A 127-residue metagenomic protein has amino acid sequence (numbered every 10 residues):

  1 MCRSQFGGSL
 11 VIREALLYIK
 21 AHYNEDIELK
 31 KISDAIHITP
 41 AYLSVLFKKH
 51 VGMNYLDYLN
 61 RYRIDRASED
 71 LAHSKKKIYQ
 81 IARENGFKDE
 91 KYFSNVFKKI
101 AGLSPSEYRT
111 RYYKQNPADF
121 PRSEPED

Functional and structural regions predicted by a protein language model:
M1-E14, K30, I36, K49-D57 (+1 more regions): Short, Lys/Arg-enriched, Trp-marked, Pro/Gly-tolerant hinge/linker segments that flank
S9, D26, K75-K76: Residue at a beta-strand N-cap/secondary-structure junction
L16-L17, A21, K49-K91, T110-D127: Terminal helix-turn-helix DNA-binding modules in bacterial transcription factors
H22-I27, N54-Y55, S104-P105: Short helix/strand-capping hinge loops at secondary-structure junctions that flank key functional elements
N24-E25, A35, H73, N85 (+1 more regions): Helix-turn-helix/winged-helix DNA-binding modules
T39-A41, K88-D89: Short coil turns linking two alpha-helices in DNA-binding domains
L43, F47, Y92-F93, F97: Short hydrophobic/aromatic patch on the recognition helix
